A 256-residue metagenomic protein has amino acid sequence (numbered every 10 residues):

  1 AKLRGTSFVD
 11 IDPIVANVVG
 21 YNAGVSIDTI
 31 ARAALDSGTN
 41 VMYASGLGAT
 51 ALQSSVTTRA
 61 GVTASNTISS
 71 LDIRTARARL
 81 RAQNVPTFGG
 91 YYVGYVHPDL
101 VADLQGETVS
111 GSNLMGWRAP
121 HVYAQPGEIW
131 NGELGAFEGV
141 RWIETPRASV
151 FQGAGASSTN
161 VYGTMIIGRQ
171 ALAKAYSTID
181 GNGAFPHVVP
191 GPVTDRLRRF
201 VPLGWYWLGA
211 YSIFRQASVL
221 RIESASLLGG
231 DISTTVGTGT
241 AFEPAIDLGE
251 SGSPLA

Functional and structural regions predicted by a protein language model:
A1-G48, N84-L100, W142, D195-L208: Long, contiguous amphipathic alpha-helices that act as assembly "spine/axial" helices in icosahedral shell and virion
Q53-R74, R79, V101-A256: Sequence/fold signature of self-assembling virion shell proteins
